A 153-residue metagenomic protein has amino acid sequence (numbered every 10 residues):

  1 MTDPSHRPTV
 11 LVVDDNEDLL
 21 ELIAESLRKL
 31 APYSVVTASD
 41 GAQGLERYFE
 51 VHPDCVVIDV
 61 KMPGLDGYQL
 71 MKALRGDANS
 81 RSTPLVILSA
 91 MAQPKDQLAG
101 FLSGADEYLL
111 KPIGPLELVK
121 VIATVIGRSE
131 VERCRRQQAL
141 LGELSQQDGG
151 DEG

Functional and structural regions predicted by a protein language model:
T2, S129-G153: CheY-like receiver
E17-V36: Two-component/phosphorelay signaling modules centered on CheY-like receiver
T37-C55: Acidic, metal-coordinating helix/loop segments flanking the phosphotransfer/catalytic sites of two-component signaling
M62: Receiver (REC) domain active-site loop signature in two-component systems and cognate sites in sensor histidine kinases
I113-A123, C134: C-terminal output helix
